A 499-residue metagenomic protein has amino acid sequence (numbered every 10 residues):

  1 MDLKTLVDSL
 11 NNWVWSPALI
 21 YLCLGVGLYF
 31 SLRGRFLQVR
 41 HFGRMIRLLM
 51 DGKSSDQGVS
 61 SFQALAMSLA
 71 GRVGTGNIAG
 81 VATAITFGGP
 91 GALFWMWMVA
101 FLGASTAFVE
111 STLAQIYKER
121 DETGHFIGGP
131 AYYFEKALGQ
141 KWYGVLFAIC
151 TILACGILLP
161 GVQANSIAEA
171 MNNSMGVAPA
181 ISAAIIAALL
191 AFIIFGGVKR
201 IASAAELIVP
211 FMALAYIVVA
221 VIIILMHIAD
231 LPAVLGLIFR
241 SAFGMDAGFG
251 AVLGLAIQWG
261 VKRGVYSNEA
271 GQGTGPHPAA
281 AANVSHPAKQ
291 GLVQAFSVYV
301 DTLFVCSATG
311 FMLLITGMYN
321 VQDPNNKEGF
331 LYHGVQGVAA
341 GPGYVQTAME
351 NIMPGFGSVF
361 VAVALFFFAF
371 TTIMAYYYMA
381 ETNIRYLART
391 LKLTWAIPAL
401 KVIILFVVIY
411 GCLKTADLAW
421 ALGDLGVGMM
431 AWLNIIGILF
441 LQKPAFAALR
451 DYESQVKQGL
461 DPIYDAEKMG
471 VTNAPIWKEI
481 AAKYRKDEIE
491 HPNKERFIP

Functional and structural regions predicted by a protein language model:
M1-T75, I85-A92, G103, L439-P499: N-terminal alpha-helical transmembrane segments of multi-pass membrane transport and channel/translocase proteins
D2-L3, G34-Q38, N77-V81, P90 (+7 more regions): Transmembrane helix-loop junctions in multi-pass membrane proteins
L22-I46, N165-M171, A178-F239, E381 (+1 more regions): Membrane-interface loop-to-helix entry segments
V26-S31, V99-G124, P130-I194, A364-M374: Helix-loop-helix module between adjacent transmembrane segments
F36-S61, T83-I85, G89-L93, W97 (+4 more regions): Flexible loop linkers connecting adjacent transmembrane helices in multi-pass alpha-helical membrane transporters
S55-F87, L113-A131, E135, W142 (+2 more regions): Alpha-helical membrane segments and immediately flanking helix-loop junctions that form or couple to the substrate/ion
L102-E110, A184-V198, V209-A229, K262-V265 (+2 more regions): Selective recognition of specific alpha-helical transmembrane segments in multi-pass small-molecule
V109-K118, V221-L237, A251, A281-A282 (+1 more regions): Extracellular/periplasmic helix-exit of transmembrane alpha-helices
